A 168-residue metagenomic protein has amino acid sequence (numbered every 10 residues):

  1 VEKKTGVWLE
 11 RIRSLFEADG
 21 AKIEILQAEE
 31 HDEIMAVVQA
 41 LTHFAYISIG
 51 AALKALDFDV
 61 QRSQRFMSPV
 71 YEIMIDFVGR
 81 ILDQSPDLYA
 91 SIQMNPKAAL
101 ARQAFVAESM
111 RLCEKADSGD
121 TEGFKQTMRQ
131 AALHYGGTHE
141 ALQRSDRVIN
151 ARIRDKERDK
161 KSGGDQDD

Functional and structural regions predicted by a protein language model:
V1-R80: Internal alpha-helical scaffold of NAD(P)-dependent oxidoreductase catalytic cores
L53-L56, M110, R144-R147: Juxtamembrane/interface motifs at transmembrane-helix termini
R62-G137: Interdomain hinge/lid region at the active-site interface of Rossmann-like NAD(P)-dependent oxidoreductases
S118-D168: C-terminal non-catalytic accessory extensions
